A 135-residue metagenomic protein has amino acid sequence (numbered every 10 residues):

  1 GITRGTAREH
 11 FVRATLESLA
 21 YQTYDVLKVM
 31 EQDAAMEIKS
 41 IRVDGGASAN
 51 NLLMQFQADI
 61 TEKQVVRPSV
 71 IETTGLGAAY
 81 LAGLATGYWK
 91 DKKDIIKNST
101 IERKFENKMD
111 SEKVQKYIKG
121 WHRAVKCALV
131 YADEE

Functional and structural regions predicted by a protein language model:
G1-E135: Glycine/Thr-rich phosphate-binding loops that ligate phosphate moieties of nucleotide and other phosphorylated ligands
